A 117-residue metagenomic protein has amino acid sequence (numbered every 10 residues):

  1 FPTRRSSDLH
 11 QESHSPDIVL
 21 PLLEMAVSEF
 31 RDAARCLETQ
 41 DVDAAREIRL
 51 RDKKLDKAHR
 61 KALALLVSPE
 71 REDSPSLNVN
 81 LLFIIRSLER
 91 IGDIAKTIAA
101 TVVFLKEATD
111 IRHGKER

Functional and structural regions predicted by a protein language model:
R4-R117: Cytosolic, long alpha-helical scaffolding segments
